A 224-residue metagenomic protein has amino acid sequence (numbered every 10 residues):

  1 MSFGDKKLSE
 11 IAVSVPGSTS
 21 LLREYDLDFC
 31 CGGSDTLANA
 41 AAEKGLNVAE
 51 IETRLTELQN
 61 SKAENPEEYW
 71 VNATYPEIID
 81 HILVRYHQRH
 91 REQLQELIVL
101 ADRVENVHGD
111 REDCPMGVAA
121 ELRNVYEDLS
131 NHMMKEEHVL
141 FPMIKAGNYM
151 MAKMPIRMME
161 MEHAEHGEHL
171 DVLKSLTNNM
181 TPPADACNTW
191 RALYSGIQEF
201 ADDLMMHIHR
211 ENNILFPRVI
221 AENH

Functional and structural regions predicted by a protein language model:
M1-H224: Small-residue-biased structural context
